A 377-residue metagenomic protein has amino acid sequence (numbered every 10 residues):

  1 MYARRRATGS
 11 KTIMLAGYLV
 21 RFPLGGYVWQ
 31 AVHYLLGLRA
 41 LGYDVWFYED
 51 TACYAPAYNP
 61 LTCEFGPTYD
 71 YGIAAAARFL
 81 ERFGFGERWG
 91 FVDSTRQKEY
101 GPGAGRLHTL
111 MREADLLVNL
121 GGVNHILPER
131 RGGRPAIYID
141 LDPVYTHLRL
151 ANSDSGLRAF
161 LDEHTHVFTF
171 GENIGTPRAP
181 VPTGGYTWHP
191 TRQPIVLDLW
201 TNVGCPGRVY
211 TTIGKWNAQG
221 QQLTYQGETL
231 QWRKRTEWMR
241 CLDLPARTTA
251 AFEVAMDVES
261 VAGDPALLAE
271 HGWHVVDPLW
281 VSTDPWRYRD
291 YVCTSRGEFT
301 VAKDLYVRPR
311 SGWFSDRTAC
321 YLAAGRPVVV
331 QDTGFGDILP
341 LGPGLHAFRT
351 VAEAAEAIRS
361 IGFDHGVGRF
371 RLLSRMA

Functional and structural regions predicted by a protein language model:
G9-I13: Extreme N-terminal starter segment of soluble prokaryotic enzymes
M14-R178, S282-R287, Y291, V307-P309: Extended catalytic core of nucleotide-activated donor transferases of GT-like folds
G17, E49, D140, I213-G214 (+2 more regions): Short beta-strand segments
G17-V20, G25-H33, R39-Y54, P60 (+3 more regions): Catalytic binding pocket for nucleotide-activated donors in carbohydrate/polymer assembly enzymes
Y43-W46, A136, Y210, A250-F252 (+1 more regions): Hydrophobic anchor at the start of a short beta-strand that flanks the dinucleotide cofactor-binding loop
Y48-C53, W89-Q97, A250-G263, D332-T333: Acidic carboxylate-rich catalytic motifs and surrounding loops in phosphoryl-/glycosyl-chemistry enzymes
G121-I126, G171-I174, D257-G263, Q331-F335: Short, polar loop motifs at secondary-structure junctions
G175-G297, K303-R308, S315-R317, R359-S360: Conserved catalytic-core segment of nucleotide-activated headgroup transferases in glycan assembly
